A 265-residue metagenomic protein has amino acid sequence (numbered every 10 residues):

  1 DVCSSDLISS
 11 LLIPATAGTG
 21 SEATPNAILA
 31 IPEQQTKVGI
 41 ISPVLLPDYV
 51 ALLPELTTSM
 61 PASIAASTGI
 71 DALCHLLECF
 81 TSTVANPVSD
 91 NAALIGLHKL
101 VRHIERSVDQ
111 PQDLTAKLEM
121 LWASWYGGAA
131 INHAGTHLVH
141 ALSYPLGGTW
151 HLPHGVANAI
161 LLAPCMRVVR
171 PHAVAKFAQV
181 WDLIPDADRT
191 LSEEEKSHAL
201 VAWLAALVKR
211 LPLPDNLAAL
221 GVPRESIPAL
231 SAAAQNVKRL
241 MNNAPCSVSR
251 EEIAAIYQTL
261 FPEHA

Functional and structural regions predicted by a protein language model:
V2-S4: Short, small-residue-biased leader/transition segments that mark boundaries at the very start of proteins
S10-L12, V50-A51: Conserved beta-strand scaffold positions in the cores of enzyme catalytic domains, especially in NTP/NDP-utilizing
A15-T19: Mid-bilayer segments of alpha-helical transmembrane spans in multi-pass integral membrane proteins that mediate
G20-A23, V139: Short glycine/serine/threonine-rich phosphate/pyrophosphate-binding segments that cradle anionic phosphate groups
A23-A134, P245: Carboxylate- and glycine-rich phosphate/diphosphate-binding segment that chelates Mg2+/Mn2+
C79-W203: Active-site segments that bind and position negatively charged phosphate/pyrophosphate groups
D188-A265: C-terminal charged capping/lid subdomain of soluble metabolic enzymes
